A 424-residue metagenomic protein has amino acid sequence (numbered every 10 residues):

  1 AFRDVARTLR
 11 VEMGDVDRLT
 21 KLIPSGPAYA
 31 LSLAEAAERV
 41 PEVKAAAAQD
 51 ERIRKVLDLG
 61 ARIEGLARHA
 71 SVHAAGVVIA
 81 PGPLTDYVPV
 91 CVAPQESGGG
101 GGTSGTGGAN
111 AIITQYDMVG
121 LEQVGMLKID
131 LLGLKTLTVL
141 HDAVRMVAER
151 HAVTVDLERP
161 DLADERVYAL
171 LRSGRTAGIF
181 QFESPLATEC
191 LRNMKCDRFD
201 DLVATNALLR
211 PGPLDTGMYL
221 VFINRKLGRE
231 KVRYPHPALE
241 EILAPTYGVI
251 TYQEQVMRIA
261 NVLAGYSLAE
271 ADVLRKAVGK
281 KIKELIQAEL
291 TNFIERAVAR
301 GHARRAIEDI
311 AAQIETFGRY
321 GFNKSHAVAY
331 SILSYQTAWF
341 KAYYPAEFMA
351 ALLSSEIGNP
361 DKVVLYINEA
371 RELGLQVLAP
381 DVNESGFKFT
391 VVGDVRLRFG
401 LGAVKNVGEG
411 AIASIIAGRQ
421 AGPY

Functional and structural regions predicted by a protein language model:
A1-Y424: Noncatalytic, beta-rich nucleic-acid-contacting surfaces in large DNA/RNA-processing enzymes
